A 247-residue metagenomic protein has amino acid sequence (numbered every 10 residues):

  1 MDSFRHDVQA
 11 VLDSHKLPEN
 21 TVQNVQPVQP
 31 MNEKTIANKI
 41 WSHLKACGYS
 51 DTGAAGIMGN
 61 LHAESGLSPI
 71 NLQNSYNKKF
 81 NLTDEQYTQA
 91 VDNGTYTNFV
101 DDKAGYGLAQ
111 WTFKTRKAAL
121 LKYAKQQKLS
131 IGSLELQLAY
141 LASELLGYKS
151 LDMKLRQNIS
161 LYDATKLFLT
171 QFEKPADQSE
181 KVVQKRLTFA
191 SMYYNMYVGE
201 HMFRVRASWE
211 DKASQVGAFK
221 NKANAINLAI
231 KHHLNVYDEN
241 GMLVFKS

Functional and structural regions predicted by a protein language model:
M1-E19, K117-M202: Non-catalytic cell-wall polysaccharide-engagement segments
M1-L44: N-terminal export signals and maturation junctions of secreted/periplasmic proteins
T21-T35, K39, S65-Q157: Peptidoglycan-targeting cell-wall enzymes and recognition modules
D51-S68, S75, L169: Short, functionally critical alpha-helical segments immediately adjacent to catalytic or ligand/cofactor-binding
E200-K212, L234: Short aromatic-glycine-(Arg/Gly/Cys) micro-motifs in beta-strand/loop hairpins
E210-K220: A short, exposed loop/beta-hairpin motif centered on an aromatic-Gly-Thr core
F219-N235: A short, charged, amphipathic alpha-helix used as a generic interaction element across diverse proteins
L234-S247: Short, mixed-charge low-complexity intrinsically disordered segments
